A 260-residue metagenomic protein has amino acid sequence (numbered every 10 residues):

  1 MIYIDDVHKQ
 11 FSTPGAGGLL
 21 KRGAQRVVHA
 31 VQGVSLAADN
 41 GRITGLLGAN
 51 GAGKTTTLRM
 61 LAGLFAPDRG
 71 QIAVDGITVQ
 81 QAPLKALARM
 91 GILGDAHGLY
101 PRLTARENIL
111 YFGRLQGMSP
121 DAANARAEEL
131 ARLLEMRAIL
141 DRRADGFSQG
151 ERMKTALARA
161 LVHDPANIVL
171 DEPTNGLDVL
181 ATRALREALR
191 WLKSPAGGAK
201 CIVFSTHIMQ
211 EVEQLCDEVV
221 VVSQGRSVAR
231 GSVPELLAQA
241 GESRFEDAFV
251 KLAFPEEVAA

Functional and structural regions predicted by a protein language model:
G70-Q81, A86: Conserved ABC transporter NBD signature motif
L110, R114, D121-I139: Conserved ABC ATPase "signature" region
D164: Conserved catalytic motifs of ABC-family nucleotide-binding domains
I168-E172: Catalytic Walker B motif of ABC-type/P-loop ATPase nucleotide-binding domains
R230-G231: ABC ATPase "signature
